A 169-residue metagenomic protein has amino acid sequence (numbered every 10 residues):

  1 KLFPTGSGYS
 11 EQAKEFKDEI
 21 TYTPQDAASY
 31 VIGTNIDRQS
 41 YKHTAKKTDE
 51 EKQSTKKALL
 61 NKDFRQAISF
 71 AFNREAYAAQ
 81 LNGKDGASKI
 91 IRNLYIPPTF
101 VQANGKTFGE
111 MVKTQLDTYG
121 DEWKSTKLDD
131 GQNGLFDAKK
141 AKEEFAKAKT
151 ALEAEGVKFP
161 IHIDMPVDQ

Functional and structural regions predicted by a protein language model:
K1-K46, E75, A79-I90: Extracellular/periplasmic solute-recognition and catalytic clefts
F3-P4, K52, P97: Helix N-terminus capping/helix-initiation residues
Y9-K14, T48-D49, K57, K140-K142: A short linear-motif detector with a strong N-terminal bias
K17, K47-E51, L60, L128: A near-ubiquitous, low-amplitude feature marking generic local secondary-structure context
Q25-K56, S69, K106-K113: Periplasmic solute-binding protein
T55-Q169: Append "and occasionally in soluble cytosolic enzymes with long acidic Gly/Pro-rich linkers
